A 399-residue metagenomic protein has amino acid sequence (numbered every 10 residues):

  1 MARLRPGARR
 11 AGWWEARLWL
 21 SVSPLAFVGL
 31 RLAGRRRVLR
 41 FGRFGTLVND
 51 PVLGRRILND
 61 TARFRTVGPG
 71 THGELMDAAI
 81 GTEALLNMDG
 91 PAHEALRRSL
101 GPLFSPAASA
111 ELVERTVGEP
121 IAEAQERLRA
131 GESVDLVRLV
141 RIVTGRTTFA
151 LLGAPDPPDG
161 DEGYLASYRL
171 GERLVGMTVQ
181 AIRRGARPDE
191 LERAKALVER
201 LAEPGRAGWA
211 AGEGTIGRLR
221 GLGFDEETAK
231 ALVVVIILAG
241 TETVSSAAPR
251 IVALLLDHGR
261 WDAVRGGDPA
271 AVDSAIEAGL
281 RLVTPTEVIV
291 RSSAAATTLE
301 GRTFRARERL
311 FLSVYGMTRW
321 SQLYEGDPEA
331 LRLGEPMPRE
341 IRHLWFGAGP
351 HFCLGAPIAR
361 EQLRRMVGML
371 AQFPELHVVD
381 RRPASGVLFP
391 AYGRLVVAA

Functional and structural regions predicted by a protein language model:
M1-A399: Cytochrome P450
